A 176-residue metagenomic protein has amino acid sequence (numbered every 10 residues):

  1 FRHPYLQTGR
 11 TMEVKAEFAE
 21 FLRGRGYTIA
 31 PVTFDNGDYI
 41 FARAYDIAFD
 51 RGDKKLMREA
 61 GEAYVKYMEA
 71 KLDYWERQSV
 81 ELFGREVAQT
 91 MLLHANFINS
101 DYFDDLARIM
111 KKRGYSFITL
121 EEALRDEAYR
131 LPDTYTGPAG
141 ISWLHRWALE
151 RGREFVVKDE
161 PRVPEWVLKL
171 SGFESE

Functional and structural regions predicted by a protein language model:
F1-Y115, E122: Catalytic domains of cell-wall/extracellular-matrix polysaccharide-remodeling enzymes, centered on de-N-acetylation
P31, R77, L82-R85, A95-E176: C-terminal domain-boundary segment and adjacent tail
